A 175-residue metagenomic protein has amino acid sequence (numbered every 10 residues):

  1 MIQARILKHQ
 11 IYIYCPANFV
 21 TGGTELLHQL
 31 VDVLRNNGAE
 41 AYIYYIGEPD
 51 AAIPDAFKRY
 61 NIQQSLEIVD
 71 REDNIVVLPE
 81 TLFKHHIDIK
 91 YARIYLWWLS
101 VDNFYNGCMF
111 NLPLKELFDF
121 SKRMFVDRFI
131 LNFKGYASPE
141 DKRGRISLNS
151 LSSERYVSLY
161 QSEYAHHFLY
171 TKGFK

Functional and structural regions predicted by a protein language model:
M1-I75, F168: N-terminal pre-catalytic "stem/leader" segment of glycosyltransferase-like enzymes
N18-T21, L82-H86, V101-F104, A165: Short acidic, S/G/P-rich loop/turn micro-motifs used as interaction or catalytic elements
D32-R35, D88, S152, Y170: Anion (oxyanion) recognition and catalysis
I46-P49, L78-H85, Y160-H167: Short, polar loop motifs at secondary-structure junctions
Q64-I68, N111-V157: Membrane-proximal helix-turn-helix segments that form the acceptor-binding/catalytic region of lipid-linked
I75-V77, I89-D127: Active-site proximal beta-strand in glycosyltransferases
I94, E154-S162: A short beta-strand/loop micro-motif in the catalytic core of glycosyltransferases that engages the nucleotide-sugar
H166-K175: Helix-loop-beta element that forms the nucleotide-linked donor phosphate-binding surface in glycosyltransferases
